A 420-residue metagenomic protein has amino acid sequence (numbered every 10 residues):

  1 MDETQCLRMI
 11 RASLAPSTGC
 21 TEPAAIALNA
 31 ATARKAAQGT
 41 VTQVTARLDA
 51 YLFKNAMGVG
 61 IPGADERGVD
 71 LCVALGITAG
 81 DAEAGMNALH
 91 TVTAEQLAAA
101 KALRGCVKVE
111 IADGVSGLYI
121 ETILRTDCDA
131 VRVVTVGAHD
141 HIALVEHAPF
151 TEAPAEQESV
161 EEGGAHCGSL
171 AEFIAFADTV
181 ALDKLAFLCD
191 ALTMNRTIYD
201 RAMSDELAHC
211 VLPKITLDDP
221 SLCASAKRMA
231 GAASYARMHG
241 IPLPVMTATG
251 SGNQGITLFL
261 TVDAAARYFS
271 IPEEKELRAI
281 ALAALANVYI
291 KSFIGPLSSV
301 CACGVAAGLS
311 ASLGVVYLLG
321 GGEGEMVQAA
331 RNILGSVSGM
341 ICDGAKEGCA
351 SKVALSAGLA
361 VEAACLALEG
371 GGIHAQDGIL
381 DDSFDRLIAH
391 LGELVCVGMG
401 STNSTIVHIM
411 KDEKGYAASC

Functional and structural regions predicted by a protein language model:
M1-L7, Q38-L52, S221-G240, P272-K291 (+1 more regions): Acidic-glycine-rich active-site phosphate/pyrophosphate-binding loop
C6-A15, Y51-V59, A236-T247, Y289-L297 (+1 more regions): Glycine/charged-rich beta-loop-alpha catalytic/anionic-binding loops adjacent to active sites
P16-T32, L243-L260, A302-A306: Conserved phosphate/anionic-ligand binding catalytic regions in large, soluble enzymes, centered on
A27-V115, I120, L124: Early transmembrane hairpin of solute transport permeases
A36, A265-I271, E276-R278, V288-L355 (+1 more regions): Hydrophobic alpha-helical bundle architecture
T40-V44, A84-L89, K108-E110, K184-C189 (+6 more regions): Flexible, glycine/charged-enriched surface loops at secondary-structure junctions
R104-G240, T405-C420: Signature of multi-pass transmembrane helix bundles
A329-C420: Internal helix-turn-beta structural module
